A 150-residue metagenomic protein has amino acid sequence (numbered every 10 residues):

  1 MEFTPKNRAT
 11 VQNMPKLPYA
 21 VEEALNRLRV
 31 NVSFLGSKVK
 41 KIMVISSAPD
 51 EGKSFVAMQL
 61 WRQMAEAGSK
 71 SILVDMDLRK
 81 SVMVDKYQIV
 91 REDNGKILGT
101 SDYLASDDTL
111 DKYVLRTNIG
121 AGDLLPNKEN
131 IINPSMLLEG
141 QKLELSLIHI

Functional and structural regions predicted by a protein language model:
E2-E22, N26, V30, L35-S37 (+2 more regions): P-loop/Walker-type NTP enzyme "switch/lid" segment
V56: Hydrophobic positions on the alpha1 helix immediately C-terminal to the Walker A/P-loop
Q59-L60: Short amphipathic alpha-helix
Q63-V74: Post-Walker A helix-loop "phosphate-sensing" segment adjacent to the P-loop in P-loop NTPases
